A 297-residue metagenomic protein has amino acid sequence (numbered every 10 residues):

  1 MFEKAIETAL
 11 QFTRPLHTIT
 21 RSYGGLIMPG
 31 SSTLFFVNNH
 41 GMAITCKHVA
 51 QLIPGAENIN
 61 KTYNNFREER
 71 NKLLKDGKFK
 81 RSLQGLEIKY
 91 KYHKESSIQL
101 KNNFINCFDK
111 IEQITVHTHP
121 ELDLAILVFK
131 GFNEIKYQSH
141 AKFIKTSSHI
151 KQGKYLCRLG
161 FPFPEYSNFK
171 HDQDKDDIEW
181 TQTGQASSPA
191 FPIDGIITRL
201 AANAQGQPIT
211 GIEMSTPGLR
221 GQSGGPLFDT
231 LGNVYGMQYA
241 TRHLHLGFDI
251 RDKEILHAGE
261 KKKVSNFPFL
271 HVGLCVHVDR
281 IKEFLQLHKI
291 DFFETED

Functional and structural regions predicted by a protein language model:
F2-T8, I59-K136, I144-S148: Conserved catalytic-core segment of clan PA serine endopeptidases
F12-L86, K130-F132, H149, L159-F161 (+1 more regions): Catalytic histidine site
M28-P29, Q99-K110, Q185-D194: Short coil-to-beta-strand transition motifs
F35-F36, P217-Q238: Catalytic nucleophile loop of clan PA
F36, I111-T115, I197, L227: Conserved hydrophobic positions within beta-strands
G41-I53, N106-N168, P217, I290-D297: Conserved active-site neighborhood of the chymotrypsin/trypsin-like protease fold
A43, D229-D297: C-terminal subregion of chymotrypsin/trypsin-like serine protease catalytic domains
K142-T210, G218-Q222, Q238-D252: Flexible, gly/ser-rich surface segments that form the specificity/activation loops bordering the active-site cleft
